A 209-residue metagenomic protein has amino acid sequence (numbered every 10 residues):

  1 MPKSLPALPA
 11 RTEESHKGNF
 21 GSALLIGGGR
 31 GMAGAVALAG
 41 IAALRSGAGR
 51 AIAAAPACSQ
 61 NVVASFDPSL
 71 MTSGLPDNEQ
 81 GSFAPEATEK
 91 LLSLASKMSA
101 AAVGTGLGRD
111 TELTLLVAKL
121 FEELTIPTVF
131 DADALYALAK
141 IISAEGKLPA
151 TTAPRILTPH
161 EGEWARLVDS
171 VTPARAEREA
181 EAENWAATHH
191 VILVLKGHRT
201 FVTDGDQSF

Functional and structural regions predicted by a protein language model:
M1-V129, Y136-I156, E161-F209: Small-residue (G/A/S/T)-rich helix-start motifs and N-terminal tracts that mark the onset
